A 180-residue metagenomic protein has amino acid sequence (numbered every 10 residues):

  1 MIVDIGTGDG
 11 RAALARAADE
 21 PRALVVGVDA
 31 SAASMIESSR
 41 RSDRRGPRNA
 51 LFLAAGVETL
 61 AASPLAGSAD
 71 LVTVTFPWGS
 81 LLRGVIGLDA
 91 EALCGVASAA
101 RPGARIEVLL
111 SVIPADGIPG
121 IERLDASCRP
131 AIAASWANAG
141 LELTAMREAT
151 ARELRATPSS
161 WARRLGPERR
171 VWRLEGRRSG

Functional and structural regions predicted by a protein language model:
I5-G10: Class I SAM-dependent methyltransferase "Motif I" SAM/SAH-binding loop
S31: Conserved SAM/SAH-binding beta-strand->alpha-helix loop
R40-P64: S-adenosyl-L-methionine
D70-G87: A short SAM/SAH-binding and catalytic strip from SAM-dependent methyltransferases
L88-P102: A short glycine-rich, Lys/Arg-flanked "PGG" loop and its adjoining helix->strand segment in the class I
G103-S111: Conserved beta-strand signature within the Rossmann-like core of class I S-adenosyl-L-methionine
I118-G180: Class I S-adenosyl-L-methionine
